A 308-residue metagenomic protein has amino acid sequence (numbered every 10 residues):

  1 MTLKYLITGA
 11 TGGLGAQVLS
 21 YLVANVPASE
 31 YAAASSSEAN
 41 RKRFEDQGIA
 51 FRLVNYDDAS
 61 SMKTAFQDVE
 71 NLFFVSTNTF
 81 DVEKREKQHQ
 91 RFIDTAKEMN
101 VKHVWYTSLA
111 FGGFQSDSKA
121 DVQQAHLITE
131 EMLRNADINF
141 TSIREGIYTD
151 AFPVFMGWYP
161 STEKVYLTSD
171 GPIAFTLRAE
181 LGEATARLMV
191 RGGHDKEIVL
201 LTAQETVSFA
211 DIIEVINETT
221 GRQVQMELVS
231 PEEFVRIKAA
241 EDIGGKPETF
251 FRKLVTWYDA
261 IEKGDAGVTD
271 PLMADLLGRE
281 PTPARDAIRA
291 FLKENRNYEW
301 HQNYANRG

Functional and structural regions predicted by a protein language model:
T2-E30, S35-N40, D57-S60, Q67 (+5 more regions): Oxidoreductase cofactor-interface core, primarily capturing Rossmann-like NAD(P)-dependent enzymes
N40-Q47, T64: Short loop/helix-cap segments at secondary-structure boundaries that form the rim of catalytic
F44-D58: Rossmann-fold cofactor-recognition segment
F66, E70-F73, W105: N-terminal Rossmann-like NAD(P) cofactor-binding module of classical short-chain dehydrogenase/reductase
T185, M189, I216, Y258 (+1 more regions): Hydrophobic "lid"/C-terminal helical patch of Rossmann-like NAD(P)-dependent dehydrogenase/epimerase domains
V215-G264, W300-G308: Terminal hydrophobic/aromatic helix or amphipathic segment near a protein terminus
L272, R279-G308: Amphipathic terminal alpha-helices
